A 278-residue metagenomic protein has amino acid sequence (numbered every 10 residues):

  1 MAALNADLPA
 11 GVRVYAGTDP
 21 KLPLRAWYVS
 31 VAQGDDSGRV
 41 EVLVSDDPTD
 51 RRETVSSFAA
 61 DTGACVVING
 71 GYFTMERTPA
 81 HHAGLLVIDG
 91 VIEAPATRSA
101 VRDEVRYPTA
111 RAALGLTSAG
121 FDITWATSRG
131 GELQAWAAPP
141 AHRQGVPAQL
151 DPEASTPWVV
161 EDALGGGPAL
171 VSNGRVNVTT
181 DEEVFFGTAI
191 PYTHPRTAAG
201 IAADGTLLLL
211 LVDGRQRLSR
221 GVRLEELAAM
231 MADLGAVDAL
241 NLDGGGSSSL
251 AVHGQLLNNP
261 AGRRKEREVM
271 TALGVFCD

Functional and structural regions predicted by a protein language model:
M1-E132: Zymogen propeptides
P20-K21, Q33-D36, F73, S128-G130 (+5 more regions): Short, glycine-/Ser/Thr-/acidic-enriched flexible segments
P23-Y28, R111, G165-G167, T193-A198 (+1 more regions): Short glycine-rich loop/turn motifs
A32-D35, E76, G115-D122, V171-G174 (+3 more regions): Short acidic-glycine loop/turn motifs at beta-strand connectors
C65-N69, L114-G115, D122-T124, L170 (+3 more regions): Structural recognition of the beta-strand scaffold that forms the well-ordered cores of secreted hydrolase catalytic
R77-E104, T179-D238, L242, S247-D278: Conserved, well-ordered active-site substructure
P108-T109, S118, W158, D162-G165 (+4 more regions): Short gly/pro-enriched beta-turn/loop segments at secondary-structure junctions
R143-L150, W158-G187: Short, conserved active-site entrance elements at the starts or edges of catalytic domains
